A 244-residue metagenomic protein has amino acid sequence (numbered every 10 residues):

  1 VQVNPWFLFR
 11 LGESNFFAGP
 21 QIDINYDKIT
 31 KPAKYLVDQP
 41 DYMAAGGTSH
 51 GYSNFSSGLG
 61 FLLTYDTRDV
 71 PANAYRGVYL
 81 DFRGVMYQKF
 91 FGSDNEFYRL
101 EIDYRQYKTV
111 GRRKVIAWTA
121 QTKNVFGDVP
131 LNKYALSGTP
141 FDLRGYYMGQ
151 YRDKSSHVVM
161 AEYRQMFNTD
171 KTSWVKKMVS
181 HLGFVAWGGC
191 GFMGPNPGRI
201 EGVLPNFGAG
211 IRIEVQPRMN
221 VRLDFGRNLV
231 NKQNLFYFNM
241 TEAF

Functional and structural regions predicted by a protein language model:
V1-G111, M193-G194: Transmembrane beta-strand segments of outer-membrane beta-barrel domains in Gram-negative and organellar OMPs
G12-S14, V110-K114, F167-T169, P217 (+1 more regions): Short coil turns and loop connectors of transmembrane beta-barrels in diderm outer membranes and organellar homologs
P20-Y26, V78-M86, I102, W118-N124 (+4 more regions): Transmembrane beta-barrel strands of outer-membrane/channel proteins
I29-D41, G47-S49, F55-S57, R113 (+3 more regions): Outer-membrane beta-barrel transmembrane domain signature
A33-M43, R99-E101, K133-F141, E201-L204 (+1 more regions): Flexible, surface-exposed loop regions and adjacent strand-edge segments of Gram-negative outer-membrane beta-barrel
S53-N54, Q88-N95, Y151-S155, N196-L204 (+1 more regions): Solvent-exposed loop/turn segments connecting transmembrane beta-strands in outer-membrane beta-barrel proteins
L59-M178: C-terminal outer-membrane beta-barrel translocator/porin domains of Gram-negative envelope proteins and their
G60-F61, V159, I213, K232-F244: Outer-membrane beta-barrel "beta-signal"
